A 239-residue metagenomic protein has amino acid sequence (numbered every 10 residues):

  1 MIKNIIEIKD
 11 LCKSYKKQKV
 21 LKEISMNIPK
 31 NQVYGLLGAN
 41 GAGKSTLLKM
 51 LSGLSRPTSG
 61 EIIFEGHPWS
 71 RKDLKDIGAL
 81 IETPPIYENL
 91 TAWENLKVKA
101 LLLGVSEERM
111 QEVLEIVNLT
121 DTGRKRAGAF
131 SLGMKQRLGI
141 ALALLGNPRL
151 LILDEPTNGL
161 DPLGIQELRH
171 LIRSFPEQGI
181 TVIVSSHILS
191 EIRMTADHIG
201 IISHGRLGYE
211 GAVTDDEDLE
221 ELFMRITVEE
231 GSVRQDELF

Functional and structural regions predicted by a protein language model:
S52: Helix-to-loop junction immediately C-terminal to a conserved catalytic motif
S59-K75, Y209-G211: Conserved ABC transporter NBD signature motif
K97, L101, E107-T122: Conserved ABC ATPase "signature" region
L151-E155: Catalytic Walker B motif of ABC-type/P-loop ATPase nucleotide-binding domains
